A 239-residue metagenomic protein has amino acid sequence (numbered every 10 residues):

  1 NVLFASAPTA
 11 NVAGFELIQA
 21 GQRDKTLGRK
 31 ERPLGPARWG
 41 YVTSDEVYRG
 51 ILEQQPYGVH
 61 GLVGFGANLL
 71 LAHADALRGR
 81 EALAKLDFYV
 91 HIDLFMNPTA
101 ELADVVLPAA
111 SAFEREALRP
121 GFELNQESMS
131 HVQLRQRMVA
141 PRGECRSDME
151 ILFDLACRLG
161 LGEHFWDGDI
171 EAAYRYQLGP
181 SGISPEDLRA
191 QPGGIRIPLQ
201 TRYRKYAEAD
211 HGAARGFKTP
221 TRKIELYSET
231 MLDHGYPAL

Functional and structural regions predicted by a protein language model:
N1, I18-I183: Non-catalytic alpha/beta scaffold blocks inside enzyme catalytic domains
L3-P33, E171-L239: Long, low-complexity segments enriched in small/aliphatic residues
